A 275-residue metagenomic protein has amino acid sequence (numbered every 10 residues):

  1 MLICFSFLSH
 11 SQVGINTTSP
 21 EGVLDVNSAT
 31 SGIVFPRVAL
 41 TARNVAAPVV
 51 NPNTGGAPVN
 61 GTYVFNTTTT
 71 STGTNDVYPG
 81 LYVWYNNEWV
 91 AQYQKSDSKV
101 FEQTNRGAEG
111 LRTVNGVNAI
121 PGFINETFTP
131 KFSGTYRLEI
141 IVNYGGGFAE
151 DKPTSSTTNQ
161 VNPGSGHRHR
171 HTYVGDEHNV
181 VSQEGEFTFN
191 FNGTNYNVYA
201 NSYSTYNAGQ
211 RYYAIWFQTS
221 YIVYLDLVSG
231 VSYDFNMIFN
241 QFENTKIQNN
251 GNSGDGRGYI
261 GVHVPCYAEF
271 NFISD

Functional and structural regions predicted by a protein language model:
M1, Q12-E126, Y259-H263: C-terminal trimerization/auto-chaperone modules of long, extracellular attachment fibers and adhesins
I3-F5, Y63, G185-F189: Short non-domain terminal segments
C4-F5, P52-T54, Y206-A208: N-terminal start-of-chain detector that recognizes signal peptides and the immediate post-cleavage beginning
S6-H10: N-terminal signal peptide c-region/cleavage motif recognized by signal peptidases
Q94-D275: Extracellular jelly-roll beta-sandwich "head" domains, especially the C-terminal globular C1q domain
